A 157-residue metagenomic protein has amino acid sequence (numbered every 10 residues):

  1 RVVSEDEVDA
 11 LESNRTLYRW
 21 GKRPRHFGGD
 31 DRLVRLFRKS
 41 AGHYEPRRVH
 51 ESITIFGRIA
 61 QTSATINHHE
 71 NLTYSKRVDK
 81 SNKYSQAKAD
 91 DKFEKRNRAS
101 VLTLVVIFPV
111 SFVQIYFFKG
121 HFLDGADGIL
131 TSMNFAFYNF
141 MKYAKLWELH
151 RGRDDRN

Functional and structural regions predicted by a protein language model:
R1-R153: Catalytic-site signature of metal-activated, phosphate-bearing donor transferases, centered on the GT-A/GT-A-like
D155-N157: N-proximal low-complexity "stem/linker" segments adjacent to membrane-targeting elements
